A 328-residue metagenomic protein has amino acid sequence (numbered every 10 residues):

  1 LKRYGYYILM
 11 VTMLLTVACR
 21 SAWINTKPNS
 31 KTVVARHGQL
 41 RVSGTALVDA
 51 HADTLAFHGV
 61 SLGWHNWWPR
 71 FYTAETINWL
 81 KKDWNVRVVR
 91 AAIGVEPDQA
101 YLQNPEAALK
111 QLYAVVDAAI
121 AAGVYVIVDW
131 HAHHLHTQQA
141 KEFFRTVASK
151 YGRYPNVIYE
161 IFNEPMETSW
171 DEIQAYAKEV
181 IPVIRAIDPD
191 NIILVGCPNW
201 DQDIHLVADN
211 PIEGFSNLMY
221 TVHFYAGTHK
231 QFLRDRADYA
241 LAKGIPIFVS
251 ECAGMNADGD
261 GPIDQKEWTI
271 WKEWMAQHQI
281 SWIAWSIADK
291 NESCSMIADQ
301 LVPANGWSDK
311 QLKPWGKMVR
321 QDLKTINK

Functional and structural regions predicted by a protein language model:
K2-M10: Sec-dependent signal peptide recognition, specifically the positively charged N-region followed immediately by
L15-A18: C-terminal motif of bacterial Sec signal peptides marking the signal peptidase cleavage site
I24-S43: N-terminal low-complexity, Pro/Thr/Ser-rich intrinsically disordered segments that act as propeptides or flexible
V34-L40, W64, P69, R87 (+6 more regions): Extracellular glycoside hydrolase catalytic/binding regions
S43-A121: Active-site-adjacent substrate/metal-binding segments within catalytic domains of carbohydrate-active enzymes
G94-Q99, V116, W130-Q138, E142: Aromatic-lined carbohydrate-binding surfaces of glycoside hydrolases
L112-L135, V157: N-terminal/domain-start segments enriched in small and hydrophobic, helix-friendly residues, covering either
